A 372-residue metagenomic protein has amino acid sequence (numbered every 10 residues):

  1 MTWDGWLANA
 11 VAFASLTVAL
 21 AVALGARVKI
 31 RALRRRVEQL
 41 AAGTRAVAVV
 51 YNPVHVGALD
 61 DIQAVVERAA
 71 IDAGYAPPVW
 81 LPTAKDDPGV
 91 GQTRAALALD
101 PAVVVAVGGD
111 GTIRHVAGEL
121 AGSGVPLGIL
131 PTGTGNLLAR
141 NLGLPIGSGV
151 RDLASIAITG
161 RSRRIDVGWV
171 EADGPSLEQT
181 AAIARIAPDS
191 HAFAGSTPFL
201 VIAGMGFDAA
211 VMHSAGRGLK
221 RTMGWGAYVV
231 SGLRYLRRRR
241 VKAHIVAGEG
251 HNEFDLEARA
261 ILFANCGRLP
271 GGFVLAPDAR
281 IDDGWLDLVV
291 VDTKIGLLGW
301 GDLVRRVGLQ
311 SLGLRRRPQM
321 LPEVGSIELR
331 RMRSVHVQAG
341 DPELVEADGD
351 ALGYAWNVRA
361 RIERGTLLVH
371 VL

Functional and structural regions predicted by a protein language model:
M1-V104, R114, G118: ATP/NTP phosphate-donor binding region
T2-R34, A247-H251, D255, V274 (+3 more regions): ATP/nucleoside-binding phosphotransfer catalytic cores, i.e., glycine-rich phosphate-binding loops
V50, D60, T83, G122-P126 (+1 more regions): Catalytic core of DAGKc-family lipid kinases
D60, H115-A117, A139-R140, Q179-T180 (+2 more regions): Short glycine-/acidic-enriched loop or helix-start segments at secondary-structure transitions that form or flank
A64-R68, A121-G122, G216-L219, P277-R280 (+2 more regions): Short, solvent-exposed amphipathic alpha-helical segments in soluble enzyme and RNA/protein-processing domains
D110: Polar, low-complexity loop segments and adjacent catalytic/binding residues used for recognizing and processing sugar
G204, D208, L262-D278, A351: Glycine-rich phosphate/pyrophosphate-binding beta-alpha loops
G204, G248, R259, F263-R268 (+1 more regions): Histidine- and/or cysteine-centered catalytic micro-motif in compact active-site loops
